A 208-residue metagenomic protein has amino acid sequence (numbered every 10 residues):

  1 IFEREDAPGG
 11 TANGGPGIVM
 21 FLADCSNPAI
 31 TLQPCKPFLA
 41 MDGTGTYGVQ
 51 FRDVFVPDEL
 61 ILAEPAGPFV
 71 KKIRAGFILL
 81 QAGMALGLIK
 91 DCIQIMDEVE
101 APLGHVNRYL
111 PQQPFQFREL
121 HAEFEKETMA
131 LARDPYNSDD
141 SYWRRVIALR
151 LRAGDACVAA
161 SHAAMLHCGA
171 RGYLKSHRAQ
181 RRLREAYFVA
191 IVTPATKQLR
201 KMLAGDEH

Functional and structural regions predicted by a protein language model:
I1-T31: A short core secondary-structure module
K36-A122: Glycine-rich beta->alpha junctions and the first turn(s) of the following alpha-helix
I78, V146, A186-Y187: Alpha-helix N-cap/helix-initiation motif
L88, I95, Q116-E123, A130 (+3 more regions): Charged, amphipathic alpha-helical oligomerization/scaffolding segments
A101, A122-D155, M165-L174: C-terminal helix-coil-helix/basic helical segment that borders enzyme active sites and/or dimer interfaces and provides
R108-F115, D140-I147, H177: Short, charged, amphipathic alpha-helical segments
R171-H208: Glycine-rich phosphate/cofactor-binding loops in nucleotide/flavin-utilizing enzymes
